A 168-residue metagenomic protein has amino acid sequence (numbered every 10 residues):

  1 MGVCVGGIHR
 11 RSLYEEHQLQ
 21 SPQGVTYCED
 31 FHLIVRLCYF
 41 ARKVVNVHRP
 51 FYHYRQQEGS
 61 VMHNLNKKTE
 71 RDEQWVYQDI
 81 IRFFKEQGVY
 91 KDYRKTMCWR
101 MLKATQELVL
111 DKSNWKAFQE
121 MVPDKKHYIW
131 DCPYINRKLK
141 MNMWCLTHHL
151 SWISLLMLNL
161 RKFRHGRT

Functional and structural regions predicted by a protein language model:
M1-K67, E73: Conserved nucleotide-sugar donor-binding catalytic segment
G7, L108-L110: Short, contiguous, well-ordered secondary-structure segments
Q23, Q87-D92: Inter-helical turn/loop segments and adjacent helix faces that build the functional surface of alpha-helical bundle
D30, T105, W130-C132: Short, charge-rich amphipathic alpha-helical segments embedded in non-transmembrane helical bundles/solenoids
R49-E58, H63-V89, L110-I129: Catalytic core of nucleotide-sugar-dependent glycosyltransferases
Q56, Y93-T96: Short acidic alpha-helical/loop segments enriched in Asp/Glu that coordinate divalent cations
T96-E107: Amphipathic alpha-helical repeat scaffolds of TPR domains
D111-T168: Membrane-interface aromatic/basic loop that binds lipid-linked glycans or pyrophosphate carriers, typified by
